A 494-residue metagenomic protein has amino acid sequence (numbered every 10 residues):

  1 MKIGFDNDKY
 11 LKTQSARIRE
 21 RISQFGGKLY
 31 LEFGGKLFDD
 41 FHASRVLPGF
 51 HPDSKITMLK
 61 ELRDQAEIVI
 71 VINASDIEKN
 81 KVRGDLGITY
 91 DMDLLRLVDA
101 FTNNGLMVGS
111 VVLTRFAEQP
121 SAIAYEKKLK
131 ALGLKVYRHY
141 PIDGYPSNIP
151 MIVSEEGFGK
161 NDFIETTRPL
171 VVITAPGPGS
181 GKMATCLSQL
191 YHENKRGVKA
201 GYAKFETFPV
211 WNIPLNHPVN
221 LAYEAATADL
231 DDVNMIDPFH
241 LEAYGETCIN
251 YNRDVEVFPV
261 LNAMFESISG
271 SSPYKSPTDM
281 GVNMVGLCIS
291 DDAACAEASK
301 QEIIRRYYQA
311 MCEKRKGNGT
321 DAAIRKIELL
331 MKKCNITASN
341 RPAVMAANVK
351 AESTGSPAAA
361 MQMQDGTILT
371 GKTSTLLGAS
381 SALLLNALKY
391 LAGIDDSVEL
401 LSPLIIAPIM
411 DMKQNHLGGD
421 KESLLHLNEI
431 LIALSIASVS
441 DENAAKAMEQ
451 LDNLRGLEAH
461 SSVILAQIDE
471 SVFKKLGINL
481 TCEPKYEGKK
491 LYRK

Functional and structural regions predicted by a protein language model:
M1-I173, Q189-K350, S356, M363-D365 (+1 more regions): Flexible phosphate-sensing "switch/lid" loops adjacent to ATP/NTP-binding sites across phosphate-transfer
G177-P178: The conserved Walker
T185: Hydrophobic positions on the alpha1 helix immediately C-terminal to the Walker A/P-loop
A203-K204, E399-I406: Beta-strand segments within the central parallel beta-sheet cores of soluble alpha/beta enzyme folds
K372-T373: Short clusters of small/polar residues that mark proteolytic maturation junctions
L376-A392: A short, polar/charged loop-to-alpha-helix boundary motif
A392-E399, D411-G418: ATP-dependent carboxylate/acyl-activation modules
